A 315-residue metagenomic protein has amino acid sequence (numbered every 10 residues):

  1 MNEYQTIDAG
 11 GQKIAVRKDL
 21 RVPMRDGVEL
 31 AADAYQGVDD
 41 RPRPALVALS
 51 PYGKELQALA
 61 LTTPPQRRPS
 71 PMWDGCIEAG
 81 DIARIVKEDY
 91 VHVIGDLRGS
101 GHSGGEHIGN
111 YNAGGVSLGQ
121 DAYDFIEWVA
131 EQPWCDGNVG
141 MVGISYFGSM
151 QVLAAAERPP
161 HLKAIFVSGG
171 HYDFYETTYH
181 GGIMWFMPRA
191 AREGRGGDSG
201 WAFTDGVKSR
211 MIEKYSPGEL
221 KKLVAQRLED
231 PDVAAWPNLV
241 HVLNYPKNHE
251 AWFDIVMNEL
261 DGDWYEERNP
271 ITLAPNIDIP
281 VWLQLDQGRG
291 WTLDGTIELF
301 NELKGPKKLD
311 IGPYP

Functional and structural regions predicted by a protein language model:
N2-R41, A45: N-terminal cap/lid segment of alpha/beta-hydrolase-fold proteins
V38-A130: Cap/lid segment of the alpha/beta-hydrolase catalytic domain
L59, P71, G75-I82, K87 (+1 more regions): Accessory cap/linker subdomain of secreted extracellular hydrolases
P133-Y146: Alpha/beta-hydrolase fold nucleophile elbow
G148-P159, L299: Short glycine-enriched nucleophile-adjacent loop and the immediately C-terminal alpha-helix near the catalytic center
I277, L283-L285: Short beta-strand/loop motif that positions the catalytic acidic residue of the alpha/beta-hydrolase fold
R289-G295: Conserved alpha/beta-hydrolase "acid-adjacent" motif
L303-P315: Catalytic histidine neighborhood in serine/cysteine hydrolases with alpha/beta-hydrolase-type architecture
